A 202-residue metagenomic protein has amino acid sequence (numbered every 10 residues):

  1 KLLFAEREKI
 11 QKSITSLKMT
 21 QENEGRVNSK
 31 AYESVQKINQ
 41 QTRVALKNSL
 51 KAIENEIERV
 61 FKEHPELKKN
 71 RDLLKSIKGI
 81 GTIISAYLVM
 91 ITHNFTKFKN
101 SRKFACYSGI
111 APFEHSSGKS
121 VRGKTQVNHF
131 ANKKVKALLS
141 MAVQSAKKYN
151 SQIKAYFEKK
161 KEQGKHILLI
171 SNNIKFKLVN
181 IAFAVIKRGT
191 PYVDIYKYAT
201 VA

Functional and structural regions predicted by a protein language model:
K1-L73: Long, charge-rich intrinsically disordered scaffolds of nucleic-acid metabolism proteins
F4, E8-Q11, T15, A86 (+5 more regions): Non-catalytic, well-ordered alpha-helical scaffold segments
K12-T15, M19, G109-F113, Q144 (+2 more regions): Non-catalytic alpha-helical coupling and interface elements of nucleotide-dependent molecular machines and regulators
V27-V35, N70-D72, K119-K124, Y156-K159 (+1 more regions): Short linear capping/connector segments at secondary-structure termini
K75-S76, T82, A86-I167, A202: Phosphate-backbone recognition surface of nucleic-acid-processing proteins
K148-A202: Acidic, carboxylate-rich catalytic segments that either coordinate divalent cations
